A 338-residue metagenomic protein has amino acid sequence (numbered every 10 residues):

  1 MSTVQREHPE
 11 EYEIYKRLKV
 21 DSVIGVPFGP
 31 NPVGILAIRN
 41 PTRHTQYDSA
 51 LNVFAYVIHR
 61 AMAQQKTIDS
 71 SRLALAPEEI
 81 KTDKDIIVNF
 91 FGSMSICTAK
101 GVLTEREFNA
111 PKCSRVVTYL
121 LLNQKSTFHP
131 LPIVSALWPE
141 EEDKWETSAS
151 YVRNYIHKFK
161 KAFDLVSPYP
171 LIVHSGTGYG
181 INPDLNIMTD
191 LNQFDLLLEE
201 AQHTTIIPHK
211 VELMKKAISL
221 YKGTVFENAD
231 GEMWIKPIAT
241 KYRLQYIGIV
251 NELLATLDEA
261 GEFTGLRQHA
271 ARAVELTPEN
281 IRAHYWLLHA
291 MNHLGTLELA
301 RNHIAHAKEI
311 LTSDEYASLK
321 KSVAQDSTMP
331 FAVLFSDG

Functional and structural regions predicted by a protein language model:
M1-S22: Signal-transducing coupling segments at domain and membrane junctions
D21-G29: A short, aliphatic-rich beta-strand micro-motif
S22, P41-A63: Amphipathic alpha-helical "output/dimerization" segments
I58-A110, S114, P170-G178, L334-G338: Short boundary/linker motifs that mark transitions into or out of structured domains
V88, V152-L185, L311-S322: DNA-binding patch around the recognition helix
F90, E107-T118, D143-L165: DNA-recognition element of transcription regulators
T104-L137, F159: Short amphipathic alpha-helical recognition elements used for nucleic-acid or partner binding across transcription
D143-A149, G180-G338: Intrinsically disordered, charged and Pro/Gly-enriched terminal/linker segments that flank large helical-solenoid
